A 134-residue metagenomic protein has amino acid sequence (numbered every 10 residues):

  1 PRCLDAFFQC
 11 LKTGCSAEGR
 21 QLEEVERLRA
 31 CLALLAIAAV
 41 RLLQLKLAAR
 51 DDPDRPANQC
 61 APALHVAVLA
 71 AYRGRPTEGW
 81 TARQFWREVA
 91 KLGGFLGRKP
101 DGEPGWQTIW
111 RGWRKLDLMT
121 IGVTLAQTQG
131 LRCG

Functional and structural regions predicted by a protein language model:
P1, Q21-R27: Short, surface-exposed loop/turn motifs that are enriched in glycine and acidic residues and include a nearby proline
P1-T13, I37: Short, conserved catalytic/metal-binding motifs centered on acidic residues
L4-F7, L28-L34, A82: Short runs of predominantly hydrophobic/aromatic residues within well-ordered alpha helices that form helix-helix
T13, E18-E23, A33, A38-G134: A short, flexible helix-boundary coil/loop motif
